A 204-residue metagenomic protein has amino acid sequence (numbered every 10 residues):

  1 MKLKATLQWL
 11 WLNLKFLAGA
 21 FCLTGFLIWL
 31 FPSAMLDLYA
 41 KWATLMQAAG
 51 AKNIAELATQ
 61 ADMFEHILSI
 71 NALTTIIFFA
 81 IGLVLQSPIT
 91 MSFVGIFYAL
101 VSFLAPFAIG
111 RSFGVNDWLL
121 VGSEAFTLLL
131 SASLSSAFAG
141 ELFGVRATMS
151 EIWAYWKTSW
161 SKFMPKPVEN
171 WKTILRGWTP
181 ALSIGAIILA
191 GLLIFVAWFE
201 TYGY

Functional and structural regions predicted by a protein language model:
M1-L10, S161-L175: Cytosolic juxtamembrane amphipathic/interface segments immediately preceding and feeding into a transmembrane helix
L3-Y39: N-terminal signal-anchor transmembrane alpha helix
A34-A58, L104-D117: Membrane-interface interhelical connector segments
W42-N53, V145-W171: Juxtamembrane inter-helical linkers in multi-pass membrane proteins
A51-F79: Interfacial helix-start motif at the membrane-water boundary
Q86-N116: Conserved mixed alpha/beta catalytic, RNA-binding, or beta-rich assembly cores of soluble enzyme, regulatory
L120-T148: Alpha-helical transmembrane segments of helical membrane proteins, especially in multi-pass transport, channel
G191-Y204: Juxtamembrane boundary at the C-terminal end of a transmembrane helix
